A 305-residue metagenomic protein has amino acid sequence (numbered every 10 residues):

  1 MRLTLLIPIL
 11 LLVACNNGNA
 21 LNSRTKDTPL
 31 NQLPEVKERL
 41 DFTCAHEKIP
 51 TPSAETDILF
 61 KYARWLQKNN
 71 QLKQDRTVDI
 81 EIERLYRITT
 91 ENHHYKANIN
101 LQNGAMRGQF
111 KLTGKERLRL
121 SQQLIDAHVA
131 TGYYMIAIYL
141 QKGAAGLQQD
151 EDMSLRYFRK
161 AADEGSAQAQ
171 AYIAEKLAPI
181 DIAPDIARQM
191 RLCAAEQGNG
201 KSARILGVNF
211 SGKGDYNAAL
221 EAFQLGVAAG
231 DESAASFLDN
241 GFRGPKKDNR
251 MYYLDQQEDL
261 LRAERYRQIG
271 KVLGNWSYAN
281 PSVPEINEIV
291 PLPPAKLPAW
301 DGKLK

Functional and structural regions predicted by a protein language model:
M1-V13: Sec-dependent bacterial lipoprotein signal peptides
C15-E81, N92: N-terminal leader/linker segments that initiate helical-solenoid repeat arrays
F42, K247-K305: Terminal, low-structured helical/coil segments at or just beyond the last alpha-helical repeat
K48, I88-T89, Q122-L124, K160-A161 (+3 more regions): Canonical positions in the second alpha-helix
P52-E55, L59, E91-K96, L101 (+10 more regions): Short helix-capping/linker turns of helical repeat alpha-solenoids
A63, Q67-D75, Q102-K111, A137-Q148 (+4 more regions): Short coil/turn linking the two alpha-helices of tandem helical-hairpin repeats
D75-R84, Q109-L120, G146-Y157, I180-M190 (+2 more regions): Structural signature of tandem alpha-helical TPR/SEL1-like repeats, specifically the intra-repeat loop/turn
E164-A169, I180-F242, D248-M251, A263: Alpha-helical protein-protein interaction scaffolds
